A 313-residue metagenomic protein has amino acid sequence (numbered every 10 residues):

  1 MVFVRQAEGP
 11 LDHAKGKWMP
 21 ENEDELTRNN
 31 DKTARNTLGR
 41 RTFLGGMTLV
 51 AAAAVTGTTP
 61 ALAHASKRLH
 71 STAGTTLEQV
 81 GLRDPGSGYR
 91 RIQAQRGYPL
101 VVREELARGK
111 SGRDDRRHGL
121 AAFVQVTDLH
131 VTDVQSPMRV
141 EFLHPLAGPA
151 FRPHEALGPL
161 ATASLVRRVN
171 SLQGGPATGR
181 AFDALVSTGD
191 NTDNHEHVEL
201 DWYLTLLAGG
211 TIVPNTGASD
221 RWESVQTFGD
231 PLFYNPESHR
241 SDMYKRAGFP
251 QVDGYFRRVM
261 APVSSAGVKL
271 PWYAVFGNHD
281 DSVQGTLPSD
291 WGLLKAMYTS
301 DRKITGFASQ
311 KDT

Functional and structural regions predicted by a protein language model:
M1-L38, A51: N-terminal secretory signal peptides
E21, R35-T42, V50-T72: N-terminal twin-arginine translocation
L44, V50, D190-N194, Y273: Conserved catalytic-core segments centered on acid/base and nucleophilic motifs
M47, T58-T59, T127, T188-G189 (+1 more regions): Glycine-rich, histidine-containing beta strand-loop boundary motifs that form or position
M47-A53, V134-P137: Generic N-terminal leader segments that precede the first folded domain
V50, V169-L172, G210, H279: Generic recognition of well-structured, leucine-rich alpha-helical segments and adjacent helix-turn regions within
S66-T205, I212-R240, Y244: N-terminal active-site segment of His-dependent metallophosphoesterases
S111, W202-T313: Extended active-site neighborhood of metal-dependent phosphoesterases/phosphodiesterases
